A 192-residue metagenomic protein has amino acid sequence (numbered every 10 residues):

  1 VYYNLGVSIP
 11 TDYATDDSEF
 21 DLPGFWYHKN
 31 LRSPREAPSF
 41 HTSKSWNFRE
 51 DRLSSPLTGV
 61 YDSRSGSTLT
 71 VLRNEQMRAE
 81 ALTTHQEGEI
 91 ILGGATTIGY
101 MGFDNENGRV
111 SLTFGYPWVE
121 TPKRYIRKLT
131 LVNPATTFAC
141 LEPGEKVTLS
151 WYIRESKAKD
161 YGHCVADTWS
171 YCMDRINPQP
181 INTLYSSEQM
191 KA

Functional and structural regions predicted by a protein language model:
V1-A192: Carbohydrate-recognition beta-sandwich/jelly-roll modules in extracellular/periplasmic carbohydrate-active proteins
